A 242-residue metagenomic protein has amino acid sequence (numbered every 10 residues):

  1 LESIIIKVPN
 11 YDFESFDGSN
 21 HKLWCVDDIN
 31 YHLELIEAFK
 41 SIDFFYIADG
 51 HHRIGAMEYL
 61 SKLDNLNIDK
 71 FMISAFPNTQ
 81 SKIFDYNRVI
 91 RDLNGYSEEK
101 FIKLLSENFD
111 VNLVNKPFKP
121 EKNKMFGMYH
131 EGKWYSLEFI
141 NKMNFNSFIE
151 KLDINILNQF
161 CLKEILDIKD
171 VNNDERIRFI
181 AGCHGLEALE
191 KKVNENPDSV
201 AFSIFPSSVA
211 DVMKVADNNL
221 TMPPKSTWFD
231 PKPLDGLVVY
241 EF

Functional and structural regions predicted by a protein language model:
L1-F242: Surface-exposed, charge/polar-rich loops and edge strands
